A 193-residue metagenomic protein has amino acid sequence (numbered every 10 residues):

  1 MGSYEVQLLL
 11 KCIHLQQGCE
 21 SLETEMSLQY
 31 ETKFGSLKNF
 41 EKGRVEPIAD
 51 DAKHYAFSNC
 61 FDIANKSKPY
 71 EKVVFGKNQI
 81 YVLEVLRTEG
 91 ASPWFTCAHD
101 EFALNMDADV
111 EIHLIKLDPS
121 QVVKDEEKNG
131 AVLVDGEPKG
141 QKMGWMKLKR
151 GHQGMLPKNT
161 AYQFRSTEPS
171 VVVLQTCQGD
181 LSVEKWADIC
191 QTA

Functional and structural regions predicted by a protein language model:
M1-E25: N-terminal amphipathic/basic-hydrophobic helices that include classical n-h-c signal peptides and signal-anchor
C19-E84, A91-P93, T192: A short, N-terminal "cap"/entry segment at the start of jelly-roll beta-barrel domains of the cupin/DSBH fold
G76-Q79, T88-L104, S120-K124, Q141: A short beta-loop-beta micro-motif enriched in histidine and acidic residues
L83, I112-L114, L174: Short hydrophobic/aromatic-rich beta-strand segments that constitute the beta-sheet cores of beta-sandwich/beta-barrel
H99-G136: Glycine- and acidic-residue-biased ligand/ion/polar-headgroup-sensing regions
L133-M146: A short acidic, glycine-rich active-site loop that binds or catalyzes chemistry on phosphate/adenosine moieties
M146-A161, R165-E168: Conserved metal-binding segment of the jelly-roll/cupin
E168-K185: A short hydrophobic beta-strand segment most commonly corresponding to one strand of the jelly-roll/cupin
